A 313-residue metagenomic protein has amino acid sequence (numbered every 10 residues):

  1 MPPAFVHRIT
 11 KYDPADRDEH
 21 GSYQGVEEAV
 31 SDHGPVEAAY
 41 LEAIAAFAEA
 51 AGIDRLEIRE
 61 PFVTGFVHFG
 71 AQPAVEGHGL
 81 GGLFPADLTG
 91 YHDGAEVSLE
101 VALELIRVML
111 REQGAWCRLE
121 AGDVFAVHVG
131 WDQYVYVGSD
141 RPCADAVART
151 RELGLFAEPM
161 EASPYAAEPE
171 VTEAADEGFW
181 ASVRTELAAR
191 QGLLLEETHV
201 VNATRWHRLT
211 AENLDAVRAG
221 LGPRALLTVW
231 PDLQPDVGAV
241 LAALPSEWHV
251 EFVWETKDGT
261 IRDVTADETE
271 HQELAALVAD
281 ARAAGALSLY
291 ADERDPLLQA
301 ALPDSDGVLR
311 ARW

Functional and structural regions predicted by a protein language model:
M1-Y134, G138-W313: Structured alpha/beta or helical-core interaction and ligand-binding surfaces enriched in interleaved
